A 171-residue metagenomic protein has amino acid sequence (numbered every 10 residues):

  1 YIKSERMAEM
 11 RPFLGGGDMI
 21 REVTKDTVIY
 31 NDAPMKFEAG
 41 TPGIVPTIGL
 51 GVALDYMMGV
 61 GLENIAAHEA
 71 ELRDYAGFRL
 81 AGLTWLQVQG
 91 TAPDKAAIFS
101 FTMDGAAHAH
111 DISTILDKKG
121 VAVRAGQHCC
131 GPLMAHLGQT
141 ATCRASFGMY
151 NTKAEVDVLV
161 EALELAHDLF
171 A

Functional and structural regions predicted by a protein language model:
Y1-A171: Pyridoxal 5′-phosphate
